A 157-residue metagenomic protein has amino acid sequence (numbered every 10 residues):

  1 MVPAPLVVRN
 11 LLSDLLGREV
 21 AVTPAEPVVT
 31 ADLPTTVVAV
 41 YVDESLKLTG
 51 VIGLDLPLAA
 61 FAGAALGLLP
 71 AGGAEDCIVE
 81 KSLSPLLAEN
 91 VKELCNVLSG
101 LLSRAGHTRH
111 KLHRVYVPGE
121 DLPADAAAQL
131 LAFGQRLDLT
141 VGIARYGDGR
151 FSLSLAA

Functional and structural regions predicted by a protein language model:
M1-A157: N-terminal auxiliary interaction/assembly segments of multi-subunit proteins
